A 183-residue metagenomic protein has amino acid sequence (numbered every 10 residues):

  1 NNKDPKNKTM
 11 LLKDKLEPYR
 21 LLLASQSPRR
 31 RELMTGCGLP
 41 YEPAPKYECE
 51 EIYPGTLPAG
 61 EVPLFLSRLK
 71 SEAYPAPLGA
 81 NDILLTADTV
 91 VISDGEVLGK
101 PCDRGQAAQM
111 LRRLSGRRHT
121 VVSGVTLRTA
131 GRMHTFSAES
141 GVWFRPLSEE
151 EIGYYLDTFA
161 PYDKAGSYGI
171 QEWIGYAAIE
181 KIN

Functional and structural regions predicted by a protein language model:
N1-T9: N-terminal amphipathic/basic-hydrophobic helices that include classical n-h-c signal peptides and signal-anchor
N2, R31-E32, E72: Small/flexible residues
L11-L22, T35, L57-N183: Anionic-ligand binding patches
R20-P45: N-terminal G-site helix/loop of the GST-like fold
R29, C49, M133: Surface-exposed, flexible loop/turn segments at secondary-structure boundaries
P45-E51: Short, acidic/turn-prone active-site loops that include or flank metal/cofactor- and phosphate-binding residues
E51-L57: Amphipathic alpha-helical linker/stalk segments
